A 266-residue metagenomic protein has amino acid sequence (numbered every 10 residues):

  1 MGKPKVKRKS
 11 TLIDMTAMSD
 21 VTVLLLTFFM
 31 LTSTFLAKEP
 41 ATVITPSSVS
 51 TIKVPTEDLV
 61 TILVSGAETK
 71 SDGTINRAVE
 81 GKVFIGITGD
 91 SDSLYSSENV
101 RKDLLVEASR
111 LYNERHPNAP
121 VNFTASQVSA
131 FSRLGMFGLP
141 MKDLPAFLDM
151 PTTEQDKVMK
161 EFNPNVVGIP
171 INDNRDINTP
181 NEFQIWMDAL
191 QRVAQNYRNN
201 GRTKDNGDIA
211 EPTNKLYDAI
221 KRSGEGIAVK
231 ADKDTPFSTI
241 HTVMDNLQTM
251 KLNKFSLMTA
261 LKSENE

Functional and structural regions predicted by a protein language model:
M1-K3, S48-V49: Intrinsically disordered, low-complexity segments enriched in polar/charged residues with Gly/Pro, especially when
G2, M15, N214-D218: Membrane-targeting and insertion segments and their boundary/processing signals
G2-R8, T203, N253: Generic cytosolic/nucleocytoplasmic N-terminal low-complexity/intrinsically disordered segments
K3-P40: Hydrophobic single transmembrane helices highlighted by the model
L36-E266: Long, low-hydrophobicity, acidic/polar, solvent-exposed interaction domains
